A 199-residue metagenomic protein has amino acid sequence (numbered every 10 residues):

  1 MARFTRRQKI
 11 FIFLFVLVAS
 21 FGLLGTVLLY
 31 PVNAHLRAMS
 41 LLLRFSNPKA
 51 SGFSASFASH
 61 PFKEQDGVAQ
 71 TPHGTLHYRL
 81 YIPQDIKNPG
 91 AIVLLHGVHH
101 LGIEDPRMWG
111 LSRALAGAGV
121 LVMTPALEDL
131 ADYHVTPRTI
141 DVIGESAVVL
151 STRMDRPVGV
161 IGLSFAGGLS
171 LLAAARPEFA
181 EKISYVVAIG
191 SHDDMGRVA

Functional and structural regions predicted by a protein language model:
M1-P61: N-terminal targeting or regulatory segments adjacent to alpha/beta-hydrolase or S9 domains
M39-G90: N-terminal cap/lid segment of alpha/beta-hydrolase-fold proteins
Q84-L115, A126-L127: Short, surface-exposed "cap/lid" segments of acyl-processing enzymes
V93-L94, V122-P125, G159, Y185-A188: Structural recognition of the beta-strand scaffold that forms the well-ordered cores of secreted hydrolase catalytic
V98, L121, A126-L130, H192: Short beta-to-alpha linker loops that shape the active-site pocket of alpha/beta-hydrolase fold enzymes
I103-L111, T124-G159, A175-P177: Catalytic nucleophile-loop/oxyanion-hole region of alpha/beta-hydrolase and closely related hydrolase-like folds
A118: Conserved dinucleotide-binding and phosphotransfer motif residues
E145-A199: Primarily recognizes the serine-hydrolase "nucleophile elbow" in alpha/beta-hydrolase and SGNH/GDSL folds
